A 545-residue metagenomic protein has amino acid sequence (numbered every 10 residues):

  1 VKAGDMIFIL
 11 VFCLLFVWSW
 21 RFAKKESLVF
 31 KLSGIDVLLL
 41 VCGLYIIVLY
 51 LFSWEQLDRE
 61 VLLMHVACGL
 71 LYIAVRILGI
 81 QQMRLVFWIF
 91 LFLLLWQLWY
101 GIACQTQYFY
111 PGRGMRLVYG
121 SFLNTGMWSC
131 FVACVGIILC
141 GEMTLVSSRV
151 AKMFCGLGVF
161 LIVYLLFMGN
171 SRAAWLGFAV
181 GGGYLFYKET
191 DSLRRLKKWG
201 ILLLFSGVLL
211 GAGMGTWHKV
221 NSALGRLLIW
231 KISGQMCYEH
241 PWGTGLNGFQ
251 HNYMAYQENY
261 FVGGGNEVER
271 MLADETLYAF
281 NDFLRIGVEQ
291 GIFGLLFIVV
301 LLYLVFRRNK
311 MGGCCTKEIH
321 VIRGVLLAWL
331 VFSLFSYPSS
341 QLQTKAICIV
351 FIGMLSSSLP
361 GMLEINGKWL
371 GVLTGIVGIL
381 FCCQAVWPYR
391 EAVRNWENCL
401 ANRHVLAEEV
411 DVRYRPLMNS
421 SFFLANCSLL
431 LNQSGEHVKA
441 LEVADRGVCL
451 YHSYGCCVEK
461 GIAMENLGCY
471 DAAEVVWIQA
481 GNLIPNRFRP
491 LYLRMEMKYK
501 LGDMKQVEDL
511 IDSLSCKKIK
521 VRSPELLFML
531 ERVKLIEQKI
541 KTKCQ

Functional and structural regions predicted by a protein language model:
V1-L51, E55-F92, E142-F154, F186-G200 (+11 more regions): Transmembrane signal-anchor hairpin modules in multi-pass inner-membrane enzymes, especially those that act on
I7-S19, G43-L51, R59-I77, Q81-G114 (+6 more regions): Alpha-helical transmembrane segments of multi-pass inner-membrane proteins
Y100-C104, M214-N252: Aromatic-rich transmembrane-lumenal/periplasmic boundary elements in polytopic membrane proteins
Q235, L246-E289: Interfacial juxtamembrane loops and adjacent helix segments that form the catalytic/substrate-binding surfaces
L301-N395, N402-R403: Long, contiguous interaction/recruitment modules in multidomain scaffold/adaptor proteins
C449, N482, S515-C516: Amphipathic alpha-helical segments of tetratricopeptide repeats
